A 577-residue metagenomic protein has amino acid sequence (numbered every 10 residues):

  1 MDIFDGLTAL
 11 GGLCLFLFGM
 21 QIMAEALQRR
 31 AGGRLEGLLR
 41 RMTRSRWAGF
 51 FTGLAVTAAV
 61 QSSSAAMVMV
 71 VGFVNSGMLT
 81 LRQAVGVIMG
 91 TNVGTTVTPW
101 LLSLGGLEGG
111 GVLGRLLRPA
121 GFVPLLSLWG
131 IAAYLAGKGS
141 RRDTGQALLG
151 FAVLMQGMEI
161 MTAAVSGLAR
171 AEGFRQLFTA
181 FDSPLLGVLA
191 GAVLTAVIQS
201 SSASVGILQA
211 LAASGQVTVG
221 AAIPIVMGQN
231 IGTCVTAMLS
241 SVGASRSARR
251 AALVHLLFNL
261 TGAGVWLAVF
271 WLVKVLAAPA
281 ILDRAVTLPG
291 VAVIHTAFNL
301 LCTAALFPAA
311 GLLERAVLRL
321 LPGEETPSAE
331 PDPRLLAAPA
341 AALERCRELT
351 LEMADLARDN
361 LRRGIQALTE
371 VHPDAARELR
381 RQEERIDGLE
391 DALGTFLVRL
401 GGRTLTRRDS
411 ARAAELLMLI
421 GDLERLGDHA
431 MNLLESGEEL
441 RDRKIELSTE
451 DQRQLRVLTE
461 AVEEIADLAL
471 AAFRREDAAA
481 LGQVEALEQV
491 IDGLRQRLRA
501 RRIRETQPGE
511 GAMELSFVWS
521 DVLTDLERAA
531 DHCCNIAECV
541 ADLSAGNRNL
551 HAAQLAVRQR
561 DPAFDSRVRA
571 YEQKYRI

Functional and structural regions predicted by a protein language model:
M1-L7, G109-G121, F174-T179, P289-V293: Interfacial loop-to-helix junctions that mark the boundaries of transmembrane helices in multi-pass membrane
M1-M42, R46, Q146-V193, L211-S214: Helix-loop-helix hairpins and the membrane-proximal interhelical loops of multi-pass alpha-helical transport proteins
A9-I22, G53-T57, L125-A136, G150-M161 (+3 more regions): Hydrophobic core segments of alpha-helical transmembrane domains in multi-pass membrane transport and ion-translocation
L13, G33, G37, R41 (+16 more regions): Alpha-helical transmembrane segments of multi-pass membrane proteins, especially transporters and channels
S45-M69, P184-I207: Hydrophobic alpha-helical transmembrane segments of multi-pass integral membrane proteins, predominantly secondary
T57, M69-T91, P99-G121, T195-G232 (+4 more regions): Membrane-interfacial helix-loop connectors
T57-A66, V85-L101, P119-L125, L154 (+6 more regions): Membrane-embedded alpha-helical segments of transport systems, primarily multispan ion/solute transporters
L79, G105, V217, G243-R249 (+5 more regions): Cytosolic, long alpha-helical scaffolding segments
